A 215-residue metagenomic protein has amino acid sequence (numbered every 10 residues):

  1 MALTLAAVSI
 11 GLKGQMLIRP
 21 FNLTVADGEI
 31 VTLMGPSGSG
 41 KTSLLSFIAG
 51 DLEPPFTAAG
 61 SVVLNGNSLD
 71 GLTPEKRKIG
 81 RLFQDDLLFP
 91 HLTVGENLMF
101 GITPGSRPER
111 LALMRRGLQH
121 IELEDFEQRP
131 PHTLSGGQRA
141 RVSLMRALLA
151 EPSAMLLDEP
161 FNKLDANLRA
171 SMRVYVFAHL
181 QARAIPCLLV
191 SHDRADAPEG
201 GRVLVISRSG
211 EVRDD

Functional and structural regions predicted by a protein language model:
E53, L72-T73, L92-A112, H120: ABC-type ATPase nucleotide-binding domains, specifically the catalytic core motifs of the NBD
N67-Q84, P104: ABC ATPase NBD coupling module
S68, P108-F126, F177-A178: Conserved ABC ATPase "signature" region
P130-L134, Q138: Conserved ABC ATPase signature
L149-S153: A short, proline-enriched helix->beta-strand linker immediately N-terminal to the Walker B motif in ABC-type P-loop
M155-E159: Catalytic Walker B motif of ABC-type/P-loop ATPase nucleotide-binding domains
A184-S191: Conserved H-loop
